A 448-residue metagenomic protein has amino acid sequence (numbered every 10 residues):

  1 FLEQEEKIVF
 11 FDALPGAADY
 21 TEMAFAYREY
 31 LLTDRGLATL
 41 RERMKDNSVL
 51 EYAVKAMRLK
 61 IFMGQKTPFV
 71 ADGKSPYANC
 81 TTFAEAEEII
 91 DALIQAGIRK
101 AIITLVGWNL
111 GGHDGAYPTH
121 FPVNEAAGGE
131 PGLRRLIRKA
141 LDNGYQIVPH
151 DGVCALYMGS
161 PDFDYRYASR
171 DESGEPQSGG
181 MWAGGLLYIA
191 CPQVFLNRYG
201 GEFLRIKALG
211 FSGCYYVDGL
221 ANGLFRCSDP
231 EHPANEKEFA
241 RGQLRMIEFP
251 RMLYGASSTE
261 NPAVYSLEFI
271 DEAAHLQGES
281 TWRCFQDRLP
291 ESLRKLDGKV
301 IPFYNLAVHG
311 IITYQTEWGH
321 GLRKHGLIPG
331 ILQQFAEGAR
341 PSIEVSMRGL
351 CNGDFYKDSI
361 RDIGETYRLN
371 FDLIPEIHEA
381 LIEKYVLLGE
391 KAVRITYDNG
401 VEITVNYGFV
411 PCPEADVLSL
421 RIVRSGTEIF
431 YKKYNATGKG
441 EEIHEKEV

Functional and structural regions predicted by a protein language model:
F1-T21, D72-K74, V153-L156, S160-P161 (+2 more regions): Active-site-proximal substrate-binding groove within the catalytic cores of carbohydrate-active enzymes
F1-Y145, C154, T437-I443: Conserved structural scaffold segments of CAZyme catalytic domains across common CAZy folds
Y30, D34-L37, T82-F83, I89-A92 (+1 more regions): An active-site-proximal structural segment forming one wall of the substrate-binding cleft that immediately precedes
K55-K60, T104, Y216-V217, D358-I363: Short low-complexity stretches enriched in small and charged residues
L93, A140, D218, Q334 (+1 more regions): Conserved, mostly hydrophobic/aromatic
I102-T104, I147-P149, Y215-Y216, S258-T259: Structural recognition of the beta-strand scaffold that forms the well-ordered cores of secreted hydrolase catalytic
V106-H120, V217-P233: Active-site-proximal loop/short-helix segments that contain or immediately flank catalytic acid/base residue(s)
N124-P131, V148, G310, A415-L420: Glycine-centered small-residue hotspots that permit tight backbone geometry or close packing
